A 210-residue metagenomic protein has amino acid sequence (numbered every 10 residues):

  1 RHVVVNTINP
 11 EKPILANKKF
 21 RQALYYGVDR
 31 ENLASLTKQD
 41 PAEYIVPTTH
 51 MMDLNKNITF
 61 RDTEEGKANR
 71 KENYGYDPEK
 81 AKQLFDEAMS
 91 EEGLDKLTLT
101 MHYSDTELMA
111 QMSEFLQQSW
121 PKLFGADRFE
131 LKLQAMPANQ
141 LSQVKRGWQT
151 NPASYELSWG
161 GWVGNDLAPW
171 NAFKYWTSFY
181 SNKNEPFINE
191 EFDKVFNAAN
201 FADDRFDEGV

Functional and structural regions predicted by a protein language model:
R1, A138, Y155-A172: Ligand-binding clamshell of periplasmic/extracellular solute-binding protein-like
R1-T48, R70, D95-E107, D204-V210: Alpha-helical secondary-structure segments
K18, P78-T100: Immediate post-signal peptide segment of exported/extracytoplasmic ligand-binding proteins
A34-T37, N69-G75, F129-S142, P169-V210: Extracytoplasmic/peripheral linker and loop segments enriched in polar/acidic and small residues with frequent Thr/Pro
P41-E87, T106-A110, R205-G209: Structural transition elements
L94-T100, P121-P137: A local structural motif
Y103-Q118: Bilobed "Venus flytrap"/periplasmic-binding protein-like clamshell domains and structurally analogous long
E114-G125, N139-Y155: Short helices/loops that flank or line small-molecule/ion binding pockets
